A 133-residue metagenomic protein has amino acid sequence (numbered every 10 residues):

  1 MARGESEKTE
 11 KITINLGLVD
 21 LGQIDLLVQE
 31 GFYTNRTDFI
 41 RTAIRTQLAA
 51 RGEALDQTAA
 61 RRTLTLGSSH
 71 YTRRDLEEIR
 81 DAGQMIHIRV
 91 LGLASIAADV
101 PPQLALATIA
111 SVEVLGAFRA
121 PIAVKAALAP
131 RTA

Functional and structural regions predicted by a protein language model:
M1-V19, V28, T37: Short Lys/Arg-rich basic patches
G4, G22-Q23, T34-T58: Short, basic amphipathic alpha-helical segments that act as recognition/interaction helices in nucleic-acid-binding
A49-A82: Short, positively charged interaction helices/loops
A59, R74-I86, A98-A110, A126-T132: Short, T/G/N/S-enriched strand-turn elements that build extracellular solenoid repeat scaffolds
T63, S68, H87, L93 (+3 more regions): Detector for repetitive beta-architecture
R119-A120, A126: Short, compact, well-ordered microdomains
